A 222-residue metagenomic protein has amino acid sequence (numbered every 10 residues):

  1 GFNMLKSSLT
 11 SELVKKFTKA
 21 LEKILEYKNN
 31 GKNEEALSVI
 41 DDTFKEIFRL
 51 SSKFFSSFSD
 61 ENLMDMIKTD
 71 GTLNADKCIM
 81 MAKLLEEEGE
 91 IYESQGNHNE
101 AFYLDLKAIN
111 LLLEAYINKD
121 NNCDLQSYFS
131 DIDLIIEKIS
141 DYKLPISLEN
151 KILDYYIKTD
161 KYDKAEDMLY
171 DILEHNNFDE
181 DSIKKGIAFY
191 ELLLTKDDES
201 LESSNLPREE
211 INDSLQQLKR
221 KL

Functional and structural regions predicted by a protein language model:
F2-H98, F102-D120, T159-N177, K196-L222: N-terminal alpha-helical interaction modules that lie
K15, E22, M80, E87 (+5 more regions): "A position-specific structural signal for the A-helix of alpha-solenoid helical repeats
F55, D120, S127, I183-K185: Alpha-solenoid helical repeat scaffolds
I67-N74, C123-Q126, S130, I135-I139 (+2 more regions): Intrinsically disordered, charged and Pro/Gly-enriched terminal/linker segments that flank large helical-solenoid
N110-T159, E174: Alpha-helical adaptor scaffolds
H175-F178, S182-K185: C-terminal amphipathic "assembly/sorting" segment characterized by alternating charged and hydrophobic residues
L192: Polar, enzyme-active/binding microenvironments
